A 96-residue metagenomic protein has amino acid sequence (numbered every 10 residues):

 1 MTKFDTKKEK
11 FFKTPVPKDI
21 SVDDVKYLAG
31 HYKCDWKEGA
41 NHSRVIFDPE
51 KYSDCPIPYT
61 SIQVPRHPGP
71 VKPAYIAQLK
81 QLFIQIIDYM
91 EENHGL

Functional and structural regions predicted by a protein language model:
T2-E38, S53-L96: Basic nucleic-acid-binding interfaces
E38-K51: Short alpha-helical DNA-recognition segment
